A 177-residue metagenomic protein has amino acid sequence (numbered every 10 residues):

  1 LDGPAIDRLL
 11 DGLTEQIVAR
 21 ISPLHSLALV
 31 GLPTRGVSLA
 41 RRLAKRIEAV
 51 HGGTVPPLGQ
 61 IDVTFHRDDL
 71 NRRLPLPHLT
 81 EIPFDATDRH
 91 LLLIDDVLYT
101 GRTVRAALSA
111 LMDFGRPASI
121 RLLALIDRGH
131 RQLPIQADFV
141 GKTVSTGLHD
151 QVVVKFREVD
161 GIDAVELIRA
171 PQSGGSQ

Functional and structural regions predicted by a protein language model:
L1-Q177: PRPP-associated nucleotide enzymes
